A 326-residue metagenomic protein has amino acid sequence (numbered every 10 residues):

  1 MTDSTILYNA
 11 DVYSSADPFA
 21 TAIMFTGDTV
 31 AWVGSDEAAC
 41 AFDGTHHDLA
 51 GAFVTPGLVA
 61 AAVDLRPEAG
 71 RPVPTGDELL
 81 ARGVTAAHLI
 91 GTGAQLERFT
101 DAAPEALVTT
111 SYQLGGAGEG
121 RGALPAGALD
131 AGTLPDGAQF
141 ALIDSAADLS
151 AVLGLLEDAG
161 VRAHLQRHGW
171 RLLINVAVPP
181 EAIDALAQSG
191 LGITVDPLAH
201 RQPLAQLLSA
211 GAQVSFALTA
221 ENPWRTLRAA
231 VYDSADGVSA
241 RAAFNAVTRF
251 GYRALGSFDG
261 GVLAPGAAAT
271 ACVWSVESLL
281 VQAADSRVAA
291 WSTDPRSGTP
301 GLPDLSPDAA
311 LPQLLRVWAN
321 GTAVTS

Functional and structural regions predicted by a protein language model:
M1-G27, G34-A39, F53, A60 (+4 more regions): Active-site microenvironment of metallo-dependent hydrolases
I6, G44-D48, L58-A60, T110-Q113 (+2 more regions): Conserved beta-strand scaffold positions in the cores of enzyme catalytic domains, especially in NTP/NDP-utilizing
D36, T92, L198: Short, ordered loop/turn segments at secondary-structure junctions
F53-R71, L80-A94, P104-R121, A177 (+1 more regions): Metal-cofactor-binding active-site regions of metalloenzymes
T75, Q95, F99, V152-L155 (+3 more regions): A general structural detector for well-ordered alpha-helical segments in enzyme core domains, enriched
I90, Q113, L142-A146, L173-N175 (+3 more regions): Generic beta-strand/beta-sheet core signal
T92-G154, D158-L165, A185-G192: Metal-coordinating catalytic core of metallo-dependent amide/deamination hydrolases
L129-D136, H164-R167, R171-S257: Active-site-adjacent C-terminal substructures of enzyme catalytic domains
